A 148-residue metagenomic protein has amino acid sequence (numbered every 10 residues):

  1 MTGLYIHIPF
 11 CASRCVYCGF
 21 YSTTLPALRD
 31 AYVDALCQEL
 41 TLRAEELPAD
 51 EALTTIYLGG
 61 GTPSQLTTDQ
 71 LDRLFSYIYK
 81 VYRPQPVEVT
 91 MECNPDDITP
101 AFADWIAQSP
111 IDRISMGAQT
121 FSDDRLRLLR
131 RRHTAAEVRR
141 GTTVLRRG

Functional and structural regions predicted by a protein language model:
M1-L4: Extreme N-terminal starter segment of soluble prokaryotic enzymes
H7-F20: Local cysteine-cluster metal-coordination motifs and their immediate loop/turn environment, predominantly Fe-S cluster
S22-E46, A52-G148: Conserved non-cysteine loop/helix-boundary elements of the Radical SAM core domain that shape
